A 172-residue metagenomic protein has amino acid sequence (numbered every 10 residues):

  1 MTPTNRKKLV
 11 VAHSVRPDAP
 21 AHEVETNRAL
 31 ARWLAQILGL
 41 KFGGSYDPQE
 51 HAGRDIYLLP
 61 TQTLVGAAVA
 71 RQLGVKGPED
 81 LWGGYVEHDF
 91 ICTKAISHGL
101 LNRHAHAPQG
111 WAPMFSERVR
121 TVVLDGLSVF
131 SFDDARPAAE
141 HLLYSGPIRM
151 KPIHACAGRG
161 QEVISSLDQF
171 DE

Functional and structural regions predicted by a protein language model:
T2-E25, R54-P60: Short hydrophobic beta-strand segments
L9-V15, F90-L100, H154-A157: A short, surface-exposed helix-loop junction/capping segment
S14-V15, T61, V129, I153: Structured loops at beta-to-helix junctions and adjacent beta-edge loops in soluble globular domains
P17-A21, L101, G160-V163: Short, charged/polar micro-motifs that form catalytic or ligand-binding hotspots
E25-S145: Conserved N-proximal alpha/beta basic substrate-recognition cap immediately N-terminal to, or forming the N-lobe
S128-V129, E140-I164, E172: ATP-grasp fold ATP-binding core
L167: Active-site loops of AMP-binding adenylate-forming
